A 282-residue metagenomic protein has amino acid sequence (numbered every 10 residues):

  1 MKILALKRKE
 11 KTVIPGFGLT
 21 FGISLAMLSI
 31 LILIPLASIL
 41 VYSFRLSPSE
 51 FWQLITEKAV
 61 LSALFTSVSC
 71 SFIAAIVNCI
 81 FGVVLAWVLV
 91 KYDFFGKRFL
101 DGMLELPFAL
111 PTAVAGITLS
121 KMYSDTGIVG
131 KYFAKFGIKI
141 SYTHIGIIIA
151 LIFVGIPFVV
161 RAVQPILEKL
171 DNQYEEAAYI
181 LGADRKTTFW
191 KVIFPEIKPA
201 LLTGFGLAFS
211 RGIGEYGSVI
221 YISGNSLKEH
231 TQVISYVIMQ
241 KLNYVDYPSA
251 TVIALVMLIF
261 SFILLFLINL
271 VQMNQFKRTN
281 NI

Functional and structural regions predicted by a protein language model:
K2-L4, P15, L19-I23, L31-I34 (+5 more regions): C-terminal transmembrane helix and the adjacent membrane-cytosol boundary/short C-terminal tail of inner/organellar
I3-V13, F72-L104, I117, K121 (+2 more regions): Transmembrane-helix boundary motif in ABC transporter permease subunits
L4-T12, P48-T56, L61, K97 (+3 more regions): Membrane-interfacial helix termini and adjacent extracytoplasmic/periplasmic loops of multi-pass transporters
K9-I14, G18, I39-I76, K91-Y92 (+1 more regions): Periplasmic/extracellular loop-to-transmembrane helix junction in inner-membrane transport proteins
E10-T12, F95-F99, H144-G146, L170-T203: Amphipathic cytosolic juxtamembrane alpha-helices at the membrane-cytosol interface of multi-pass membrane transporters
T12-G16, K58, Y216-N269: Interhelical loop and adjacent transmembrane-helix boundary motif in polytopic membrane transport permeases
G22-M27, L106, F153-G155, V159-D171 (+1 more regions): Transmembrane alpha-helices
F136-Y179, F205, F266, L270: Membrane-cytosol interface at the C-terminal ends of specific transmembrane alpha-helices in multi-pass membrane
